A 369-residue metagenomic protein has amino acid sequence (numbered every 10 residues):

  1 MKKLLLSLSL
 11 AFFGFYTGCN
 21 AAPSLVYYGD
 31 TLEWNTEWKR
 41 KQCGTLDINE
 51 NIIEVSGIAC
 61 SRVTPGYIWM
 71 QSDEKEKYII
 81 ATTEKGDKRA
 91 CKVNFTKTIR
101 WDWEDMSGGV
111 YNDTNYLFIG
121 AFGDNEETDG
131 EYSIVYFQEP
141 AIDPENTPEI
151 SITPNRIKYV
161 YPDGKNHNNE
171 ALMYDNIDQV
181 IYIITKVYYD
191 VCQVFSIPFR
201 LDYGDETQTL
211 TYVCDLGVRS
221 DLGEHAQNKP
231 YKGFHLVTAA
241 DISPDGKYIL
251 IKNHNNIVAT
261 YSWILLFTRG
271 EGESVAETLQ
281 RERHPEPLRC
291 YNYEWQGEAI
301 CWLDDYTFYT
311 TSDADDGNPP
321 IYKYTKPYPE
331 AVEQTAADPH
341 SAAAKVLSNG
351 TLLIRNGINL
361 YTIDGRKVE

Functional and structural regions predicted by a protein language model:
M1-T31, E369: Bacterial Sec-dependent N-terminal signal peptides
L5, N112, V346-G350: Short, ordered beta-strand-loop transition motifs
Y16, E206-L210, R219, Q334 (+1 more regions): Intrinsically disordered/low-complexity terminal segments and short unstructured peptides
N20, E37-R40, T153, H340 (+2 more regions): A short, polar/charged loop/turn motif at coil->beta-strand junctions and beta-hairpin connectors
A22-P329: Sequence/structural signature of beta-propeller domains
E330-E369: C-terminal outer-membrane/trafficking sorting elements
